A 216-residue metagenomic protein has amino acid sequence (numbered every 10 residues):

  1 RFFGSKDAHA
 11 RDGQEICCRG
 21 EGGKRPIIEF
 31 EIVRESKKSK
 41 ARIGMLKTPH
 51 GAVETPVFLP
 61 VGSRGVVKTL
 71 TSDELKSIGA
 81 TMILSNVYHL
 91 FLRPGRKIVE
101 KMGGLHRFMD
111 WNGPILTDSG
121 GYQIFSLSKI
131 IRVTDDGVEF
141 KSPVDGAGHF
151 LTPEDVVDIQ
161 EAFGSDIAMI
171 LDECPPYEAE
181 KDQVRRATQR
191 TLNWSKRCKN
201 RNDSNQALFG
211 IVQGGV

Functional and structural regions predicted by a protein language model:
F2-F3: Aromatic (phenylalanine/tyrosine) cluster motif
A8-G13: Short hydrophobic alpha-helical segments enriched in small aliphatic residues
C17-C18: Cysteine-centered motifs
R25-D203: Non-catalytic, usually N-terminal nucleic-acid engagement modules in DNA/RNA processing proteins
A168-I170, S204-V216: Intrinsically disordered, low-complexity segments enriched in small residues
